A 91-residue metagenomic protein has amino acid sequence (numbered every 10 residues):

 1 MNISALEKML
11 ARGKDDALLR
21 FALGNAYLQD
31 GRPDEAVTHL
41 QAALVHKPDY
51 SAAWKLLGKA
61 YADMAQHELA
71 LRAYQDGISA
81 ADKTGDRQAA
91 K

Functional and structural regions predicted by a protein language model:
M9, A42-A43, G77: Canonical positions in the second alpha-helix
R12, H46, D63, A80-T84: Structural marker of alpha-solenoid helical repeat scaffolds
